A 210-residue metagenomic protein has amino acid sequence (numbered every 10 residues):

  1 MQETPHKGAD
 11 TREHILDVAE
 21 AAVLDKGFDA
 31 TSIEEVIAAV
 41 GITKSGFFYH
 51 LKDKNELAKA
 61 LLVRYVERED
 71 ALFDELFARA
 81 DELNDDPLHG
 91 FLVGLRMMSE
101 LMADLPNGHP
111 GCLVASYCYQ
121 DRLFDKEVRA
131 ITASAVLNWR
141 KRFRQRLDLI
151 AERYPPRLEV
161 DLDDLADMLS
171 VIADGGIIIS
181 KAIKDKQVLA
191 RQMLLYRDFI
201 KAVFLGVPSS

Functional and structural regions predicted by a protein language model:
M1-D10, A151, G206-S210: N-terminal intrinsically disordered/low-complexity leader segments
Q2-E3, I33, E56-K59, M102 (+2 more regions): Feature detects amphipathic, helix-rich regulatory segments
H14, V18, A22-R64: Helix-turn-helix
L51, S116-F124: Short helix-capping/turn signature of helix-turn-helix
A60, R64, E75-P110, L162-L169: Hydrophobic alpha-helical connector segments
D70-A71, H89-V93, N107-H109, D125-E152 (+3 more regions): Amphipathic alpha-helical packing segments from all-alpha helical-bundle domains
L101, L105, S170-Q187, K201-S209: Amphipathic C-terminal alpha-helical segment
P110-S116, E159-I179, L195-F199: Hydrophobic alpha-helical segments that form the core of small-molecule binding pockets and/or dimer interfaces
